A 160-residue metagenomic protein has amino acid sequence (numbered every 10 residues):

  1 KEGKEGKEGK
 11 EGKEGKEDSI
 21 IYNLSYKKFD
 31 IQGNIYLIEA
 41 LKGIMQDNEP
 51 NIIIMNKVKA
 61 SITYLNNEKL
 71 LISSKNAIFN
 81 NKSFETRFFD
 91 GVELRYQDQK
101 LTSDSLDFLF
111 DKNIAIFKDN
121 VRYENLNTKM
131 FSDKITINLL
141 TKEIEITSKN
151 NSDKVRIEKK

Functional and structural regions predicted by a protein language model:
K1-K160: Mature-chain termini and adjacent capping regions
